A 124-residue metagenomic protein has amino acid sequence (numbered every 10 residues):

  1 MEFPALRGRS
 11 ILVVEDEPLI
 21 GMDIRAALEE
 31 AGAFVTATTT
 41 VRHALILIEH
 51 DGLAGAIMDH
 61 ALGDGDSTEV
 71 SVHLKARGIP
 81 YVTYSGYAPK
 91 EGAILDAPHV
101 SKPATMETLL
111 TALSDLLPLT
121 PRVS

Functional and structural regions predicted by a protein language model:
M1-S10, T105-S124: Non-catalytic signal-transmission and effector/linker regions of two-component phosphorelay proteins
E15: Conserved acidic carboxylate
M22-A26: Charged docking surfaces used in two-component/phosphorelay signaling
G32-T39, L47: Short hydrophobic/Thr-rich beta-strand motif most characteristic of the beta2 strand and flanking loop of CheY-like
D59: Active-site residues of response regulator receiver
T68-I79: Short amphipathic alpha-helix used as the core "switch/output" element in two-component signaling
V82-Y84: Hydrophobic/aromatic residues positioned on beta-strands within the core alpha/beta folds
K102: A Lys-centered signature of the CheY-like receiver
